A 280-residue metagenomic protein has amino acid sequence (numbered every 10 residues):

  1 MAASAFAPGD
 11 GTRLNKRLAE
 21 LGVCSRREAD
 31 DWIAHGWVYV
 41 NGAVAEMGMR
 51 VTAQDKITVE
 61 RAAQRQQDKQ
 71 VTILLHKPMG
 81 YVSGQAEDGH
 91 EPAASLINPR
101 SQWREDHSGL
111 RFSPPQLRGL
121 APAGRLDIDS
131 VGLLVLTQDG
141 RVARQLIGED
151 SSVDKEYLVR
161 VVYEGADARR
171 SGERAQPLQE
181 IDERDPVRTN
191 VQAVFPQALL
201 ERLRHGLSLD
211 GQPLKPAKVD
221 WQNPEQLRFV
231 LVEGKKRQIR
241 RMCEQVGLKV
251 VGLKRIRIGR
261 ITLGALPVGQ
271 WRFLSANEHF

Functional and structural regions predicted by a protein language model:
A2-F280: Basic, flexible Lys/Arg- and Gly-enriched helix-loop patches that mediate nucleic-acid binding at interfaces with rRNA
